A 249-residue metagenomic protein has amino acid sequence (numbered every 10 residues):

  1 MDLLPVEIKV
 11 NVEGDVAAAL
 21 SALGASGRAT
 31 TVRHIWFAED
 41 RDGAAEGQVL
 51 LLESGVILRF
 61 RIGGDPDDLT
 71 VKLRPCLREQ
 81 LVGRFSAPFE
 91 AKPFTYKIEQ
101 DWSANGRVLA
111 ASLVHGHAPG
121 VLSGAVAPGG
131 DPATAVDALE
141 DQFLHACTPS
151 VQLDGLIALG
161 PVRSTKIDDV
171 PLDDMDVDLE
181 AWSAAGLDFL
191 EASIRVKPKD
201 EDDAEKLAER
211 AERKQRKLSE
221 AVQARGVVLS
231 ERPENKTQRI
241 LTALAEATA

Functional and structural regions predicted by a protein language model:
M1-A249: Phosphate-end processing signature that detects enzymes handling 5′-triphosphorylated RNA and polyphosphate
